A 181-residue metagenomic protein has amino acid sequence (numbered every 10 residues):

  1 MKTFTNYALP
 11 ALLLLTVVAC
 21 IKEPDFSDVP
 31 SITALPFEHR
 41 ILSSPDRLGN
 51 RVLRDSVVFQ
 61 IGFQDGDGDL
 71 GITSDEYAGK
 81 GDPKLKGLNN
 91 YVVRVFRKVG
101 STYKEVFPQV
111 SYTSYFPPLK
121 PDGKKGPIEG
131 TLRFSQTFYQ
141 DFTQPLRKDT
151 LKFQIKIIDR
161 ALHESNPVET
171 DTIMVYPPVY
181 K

Functional and structural regions predicted by a protein language model:
M1-A8: Bacterial N-terminal signal peptides that target proteins for export
L9-P10, R51: Generic hydrophobic-segment detector
T16-A19: C-terminal motif of bacterial Sec signal peptides marking the signal peptidase cleavage site
I21-P24: Bacterial signal peptide processing site
S27: Cys/His-rich zinc-coordinating "finger/knuckle" motifs
P30-K181: First exposed extracellular module after export/assembly in secreted or surface-exposed proteins
